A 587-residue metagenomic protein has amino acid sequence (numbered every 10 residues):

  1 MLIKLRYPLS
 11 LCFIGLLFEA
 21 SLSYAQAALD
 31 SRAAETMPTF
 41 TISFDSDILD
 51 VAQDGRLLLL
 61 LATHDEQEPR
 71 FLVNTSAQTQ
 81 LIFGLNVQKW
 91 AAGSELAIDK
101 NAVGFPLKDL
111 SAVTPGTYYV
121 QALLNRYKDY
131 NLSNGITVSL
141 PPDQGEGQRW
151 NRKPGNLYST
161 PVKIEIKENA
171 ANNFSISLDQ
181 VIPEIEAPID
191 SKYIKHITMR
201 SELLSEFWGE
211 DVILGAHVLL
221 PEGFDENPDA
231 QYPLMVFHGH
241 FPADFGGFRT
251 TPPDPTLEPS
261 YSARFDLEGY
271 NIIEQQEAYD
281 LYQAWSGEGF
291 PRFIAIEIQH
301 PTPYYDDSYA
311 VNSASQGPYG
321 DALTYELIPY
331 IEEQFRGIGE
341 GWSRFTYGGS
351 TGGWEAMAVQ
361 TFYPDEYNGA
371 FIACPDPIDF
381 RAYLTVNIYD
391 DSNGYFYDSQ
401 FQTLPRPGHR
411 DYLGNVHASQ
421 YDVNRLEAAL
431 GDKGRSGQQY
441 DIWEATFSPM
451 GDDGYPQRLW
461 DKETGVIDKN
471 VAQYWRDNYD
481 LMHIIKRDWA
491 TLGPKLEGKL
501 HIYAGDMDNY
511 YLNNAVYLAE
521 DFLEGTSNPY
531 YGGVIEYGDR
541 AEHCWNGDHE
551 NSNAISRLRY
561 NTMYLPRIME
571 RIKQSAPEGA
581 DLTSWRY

Functional and structural regions predicted by a protein language model:
M1-L2, M569: N-terminal hydrophobic targeting signals that begin at the initiator methionine
L2-L11: Bacterial N-terminal signal peptides that target proteins for export
S10-A20: Bacterial N-terminal signal peptides
A25-A27: Boundary at the C-terminal end of the N-terminal hydrophobic targeting segment
L29-S31: Compositionally biased, proline/threonine/alanine/serine-rich low-complexity intrinsically disordered stretches
A33-F44, D50-L57, I213-H217: Contiguous beta-strand segments within globular domains
T63-G104, D109-Y587: Non-catalytic cap/lid and distal C-terminal segments of serine-dependent acyl enzymes
